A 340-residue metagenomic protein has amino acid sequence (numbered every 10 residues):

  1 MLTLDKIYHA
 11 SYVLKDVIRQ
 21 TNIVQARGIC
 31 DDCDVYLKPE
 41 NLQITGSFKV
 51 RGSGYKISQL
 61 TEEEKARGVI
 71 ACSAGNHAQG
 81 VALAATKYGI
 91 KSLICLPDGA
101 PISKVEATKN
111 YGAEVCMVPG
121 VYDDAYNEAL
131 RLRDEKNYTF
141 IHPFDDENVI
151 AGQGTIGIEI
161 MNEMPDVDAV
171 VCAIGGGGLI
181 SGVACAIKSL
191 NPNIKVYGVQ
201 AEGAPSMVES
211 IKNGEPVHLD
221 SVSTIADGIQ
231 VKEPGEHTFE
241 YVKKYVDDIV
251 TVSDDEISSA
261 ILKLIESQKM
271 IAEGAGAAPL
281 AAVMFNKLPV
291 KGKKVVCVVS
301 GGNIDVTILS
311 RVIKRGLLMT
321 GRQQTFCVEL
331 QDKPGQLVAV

Functional and structural regions predicted by a protein language model:
M1-V340: PLP-dependent amino-acid enzyme catalytic core
